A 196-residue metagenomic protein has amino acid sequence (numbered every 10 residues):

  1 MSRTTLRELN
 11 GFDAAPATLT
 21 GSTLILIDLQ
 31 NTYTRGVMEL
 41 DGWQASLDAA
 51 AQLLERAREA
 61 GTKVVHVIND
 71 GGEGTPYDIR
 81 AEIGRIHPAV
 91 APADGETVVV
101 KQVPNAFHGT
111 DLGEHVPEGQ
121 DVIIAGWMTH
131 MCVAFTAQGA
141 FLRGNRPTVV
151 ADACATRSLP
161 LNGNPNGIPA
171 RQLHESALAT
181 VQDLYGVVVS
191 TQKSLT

Functional and structural regions predicted by a protein language model:
M1-T23, E55, T75-T196: Active-site-adjacent betaalpha module
L26-I27, T62-N69, V150: Short beta-strand segments at enzyme active-site cores
Q30-R35: Short acidic, Gly/Ser-rich segments with clustered Asp/Glu that frequently serve as metal-coordination loops in enzyme
G36-S46, V122-H130: Short, glycine-rich nucleotide/cofactor-binding loops
M38-H66: A short alpha/beta connector and helix-capping loop motif
G71-E73: Short, internal active-site loops enriched in acidic
